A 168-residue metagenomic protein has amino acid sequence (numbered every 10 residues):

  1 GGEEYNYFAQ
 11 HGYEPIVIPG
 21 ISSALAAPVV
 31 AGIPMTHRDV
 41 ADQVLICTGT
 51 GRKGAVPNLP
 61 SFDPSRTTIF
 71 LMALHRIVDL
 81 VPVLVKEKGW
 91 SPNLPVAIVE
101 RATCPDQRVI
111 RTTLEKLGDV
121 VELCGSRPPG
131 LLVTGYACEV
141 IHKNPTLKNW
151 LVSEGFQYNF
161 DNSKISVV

Functional and structural regions predicted by a protein language model:
G1-T48: Short glycine-cluster motifs
G1-Y7, Q43, G51-V168: A contiguous loop/helix-start segment that scaffolds small-molecule binding in enzyme catalytic cores
